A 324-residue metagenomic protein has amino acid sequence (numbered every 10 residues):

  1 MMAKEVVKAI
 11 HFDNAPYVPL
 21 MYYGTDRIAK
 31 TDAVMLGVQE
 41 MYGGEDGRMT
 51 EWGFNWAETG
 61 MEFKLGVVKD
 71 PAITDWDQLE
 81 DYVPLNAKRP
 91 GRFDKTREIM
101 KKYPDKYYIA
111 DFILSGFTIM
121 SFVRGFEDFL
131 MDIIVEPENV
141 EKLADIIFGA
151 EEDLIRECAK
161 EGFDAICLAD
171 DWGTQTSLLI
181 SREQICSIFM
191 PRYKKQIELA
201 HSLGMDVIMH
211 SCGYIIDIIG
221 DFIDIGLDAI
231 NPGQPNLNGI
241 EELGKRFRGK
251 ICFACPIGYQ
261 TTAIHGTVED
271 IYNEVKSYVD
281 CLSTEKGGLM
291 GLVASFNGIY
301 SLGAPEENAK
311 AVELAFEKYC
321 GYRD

Functional and structural regions predicted by a protein language model:
M1-R27, Y82-D324: Active-site loop segments of alpha/beta catalytic cores
F12, G37, G43, G47 (+6 more regions): Alpha-helical structural elements
V18-W52: N-terminal accessory/capping or targeting/presequence segment of soluble
T31-V34, G60-K64, V68, F122-V123 (+1 more regions): Short aromatic-enriched loop/helix-cap "lid" or pocket-rim segments at secondary-structure transitions that line
Y42-G43, A72, E141, L178: Alpha-helical interaction segments
G47-R92, M100-A110: A contiguous, low-structure linker/loop signature
